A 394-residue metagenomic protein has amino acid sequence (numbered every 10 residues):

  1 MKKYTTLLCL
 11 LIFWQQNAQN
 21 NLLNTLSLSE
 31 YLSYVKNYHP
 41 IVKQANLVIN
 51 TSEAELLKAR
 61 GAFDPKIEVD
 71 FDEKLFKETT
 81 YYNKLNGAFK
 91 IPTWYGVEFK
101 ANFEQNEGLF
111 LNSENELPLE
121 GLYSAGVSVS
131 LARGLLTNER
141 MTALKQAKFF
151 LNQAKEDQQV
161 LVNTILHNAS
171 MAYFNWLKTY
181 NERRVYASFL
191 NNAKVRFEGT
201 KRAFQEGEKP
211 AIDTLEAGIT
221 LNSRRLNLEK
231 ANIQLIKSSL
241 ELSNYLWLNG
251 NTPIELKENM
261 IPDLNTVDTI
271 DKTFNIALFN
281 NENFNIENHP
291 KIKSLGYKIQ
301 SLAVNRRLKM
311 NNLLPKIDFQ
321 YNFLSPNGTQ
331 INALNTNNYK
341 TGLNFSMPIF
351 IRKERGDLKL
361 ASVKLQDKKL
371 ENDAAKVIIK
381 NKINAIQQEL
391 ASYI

Functional and structural regions predicted by a protein language model:
M1-L23: Bacterial Sec-dependent N-terminal signal peptides
A18-Y82, E139-T142, Q146-K148, K257-Q300 (+3 more regions): Bacterial Sec-pathway N-terminal export signals of envelope proteins
L32, Q44-A59, L161-Y186, V195 (+5 more regions): Amphipathic alpha-helical coiled-coil segments
I67-T80, G96-L122, G126-V160, N312-Y339 (+1 more regions): Small/polar (Gly/Ser/Thr/Ala-rich) solvent-exposed segments that form structured loops/beta-strands/short helices used
N86-P92: Outer-membrane beta-barrel proteins and related beta-barrel translocases across Gram-negative bacteria
A88, G126, N305-L308, N344-S346: Outer-membrane beta-barrel architecture
K155-N281, E389, Y393: Periplasmic alpha-helical coiled-coil/stalk elements that build and connect Gram-negative outer-membrane
